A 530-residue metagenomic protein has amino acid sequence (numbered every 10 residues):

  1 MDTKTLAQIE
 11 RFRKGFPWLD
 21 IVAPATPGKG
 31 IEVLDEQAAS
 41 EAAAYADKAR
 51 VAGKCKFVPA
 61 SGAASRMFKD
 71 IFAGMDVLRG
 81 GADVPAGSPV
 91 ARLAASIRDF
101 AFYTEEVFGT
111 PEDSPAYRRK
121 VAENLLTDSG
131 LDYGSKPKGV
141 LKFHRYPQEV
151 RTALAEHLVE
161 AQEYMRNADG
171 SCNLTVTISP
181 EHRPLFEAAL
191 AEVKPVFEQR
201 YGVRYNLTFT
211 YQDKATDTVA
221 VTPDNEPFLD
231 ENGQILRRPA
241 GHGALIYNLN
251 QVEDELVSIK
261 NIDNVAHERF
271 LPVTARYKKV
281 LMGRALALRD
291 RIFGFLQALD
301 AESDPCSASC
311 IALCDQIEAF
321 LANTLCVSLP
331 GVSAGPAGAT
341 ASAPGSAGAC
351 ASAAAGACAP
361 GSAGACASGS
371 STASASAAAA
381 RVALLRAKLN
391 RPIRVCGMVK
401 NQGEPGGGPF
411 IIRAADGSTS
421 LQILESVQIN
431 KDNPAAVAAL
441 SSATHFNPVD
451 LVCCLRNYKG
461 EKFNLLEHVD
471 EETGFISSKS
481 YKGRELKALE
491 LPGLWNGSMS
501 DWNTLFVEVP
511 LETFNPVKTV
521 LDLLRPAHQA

Functional and structural regions predicted by a protein language model:
M1-K14: Intrinsically disordered, low-structural-confidence terminal and linker regions
T3-L6, I21-G335, T372-Q402, I412 (+3 more regions): Domain-scale recognition of functional cores that engage charged ligands
L19-V22, P492: Extended, charged low-complexity regulatory segments
C306-V332, A373-A530: OB-fold and OB-like single-stranded nucleic-acid-recognition modules and their adjacent interaction interfaces
P336-S370: Long, intrinsically disordered low-complexity tandem-repeat segments
